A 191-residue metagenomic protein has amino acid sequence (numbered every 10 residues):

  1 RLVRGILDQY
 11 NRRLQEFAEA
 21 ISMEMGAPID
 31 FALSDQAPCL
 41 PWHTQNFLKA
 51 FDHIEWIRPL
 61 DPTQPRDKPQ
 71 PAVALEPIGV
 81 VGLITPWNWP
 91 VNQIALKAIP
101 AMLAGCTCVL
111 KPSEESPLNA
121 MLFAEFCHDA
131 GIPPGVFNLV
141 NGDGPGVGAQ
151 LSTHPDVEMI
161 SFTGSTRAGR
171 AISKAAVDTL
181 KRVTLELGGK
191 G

Functional and structural regions predicted by a protein language model:
R1-I6, P62: Short secondary-structure junction/hinge motifs that connect adjacent elements
R4-Q15, I29-E55, D67-P69: Long amphipathic alpha-helix in the N-terminal Rossmann-like dinucleotide-binding domain of NAD(P)-dependent
G5, Q9, A20, P41-L48 (+7 more regions): Alpha-helical structural signal in soluble globular domains
R12, E16, A27, C39 (+5 more regions): Short alpha-helical
A20-D30, S34, P59-R66: Short linear capping/connector segments at secondary-structure termini
R58-G135, E158: Conserved small-residue-rich beta-alpha loop and adjacent elements that most often cradle the phosphate/pyrophosphate
V80, D129-G191: Conserved NAD(P)+-binding/catalytic subdomain of aldehyde/semialdehyde dehydrogenases
